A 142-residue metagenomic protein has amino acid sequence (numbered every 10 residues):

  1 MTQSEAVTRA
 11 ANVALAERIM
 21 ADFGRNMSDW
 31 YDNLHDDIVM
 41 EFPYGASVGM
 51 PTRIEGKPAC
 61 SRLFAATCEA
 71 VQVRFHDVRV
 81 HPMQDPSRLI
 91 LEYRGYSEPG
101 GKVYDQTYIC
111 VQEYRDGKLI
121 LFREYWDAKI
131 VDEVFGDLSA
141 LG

Functional and structural regions predicted by a protein language model:
M1-G142: C-terminal and inter-domain tail/linker signature
